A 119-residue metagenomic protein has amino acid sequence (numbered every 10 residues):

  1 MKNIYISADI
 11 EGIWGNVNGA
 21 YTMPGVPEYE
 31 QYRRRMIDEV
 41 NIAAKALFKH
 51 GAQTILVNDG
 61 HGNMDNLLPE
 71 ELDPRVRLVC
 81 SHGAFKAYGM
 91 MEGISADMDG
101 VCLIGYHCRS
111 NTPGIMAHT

Functional and structural regions predicted by a protein language model:
M1-N3, H50-Q53, P74, A96-G100: Short coil/turn connectors at secondary-structure junctions
Y5-T22, Y32, M36: N-terminal glycine-rich anion-binding loops that anchor highly charged ligand groups
S7-A8, N58-D59, V101-Y106: Short beta-strand segments
W14, M64-L67, R109-G114: Short, well-ordered, mixed-charge alpha-helical segments that flank or form enzyme active sites
P27, Q31-N58, L67: Alpha/propeptide regions of enzymes that mature by internal proteolysis
G62, N66-R75: Glycine-rich loop at the start of a catalytic domain that most often binds anionic cofactors/ligands
D73-I94: A glycine-rich helix N-cap at a beta->alpha junction
G89-T119: Internal, conserved structured core segments that host functional sites
